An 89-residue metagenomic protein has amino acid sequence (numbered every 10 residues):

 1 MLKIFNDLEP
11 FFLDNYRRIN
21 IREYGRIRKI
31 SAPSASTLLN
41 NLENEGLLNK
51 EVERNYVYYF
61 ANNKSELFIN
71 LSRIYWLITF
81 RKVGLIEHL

Functional and structural regions predicted by a protein language model:
M1-F5, R18-N20, E53-I74: Short, cationic-aromatic polyanion-contact patches
N6-P10: Pre-recognition alpha-helix immediately N-terminal to the DNA-recognition helix within helix-turn-helix or winged-helix
F12-Y16: Short helix-capping/hinge SLiMs at alpha-helix to coil transitions
R17-V57: N-terminal helix-turn-helix
L39-N40, N62-N63, T79-R81: Alpha-helix boundary/interfacial micro-motifs
R73-L89: Amphipathic alpha-helical dimerization/coiled-coil segments that flank or bridge DNA-binding/regulatory modules
